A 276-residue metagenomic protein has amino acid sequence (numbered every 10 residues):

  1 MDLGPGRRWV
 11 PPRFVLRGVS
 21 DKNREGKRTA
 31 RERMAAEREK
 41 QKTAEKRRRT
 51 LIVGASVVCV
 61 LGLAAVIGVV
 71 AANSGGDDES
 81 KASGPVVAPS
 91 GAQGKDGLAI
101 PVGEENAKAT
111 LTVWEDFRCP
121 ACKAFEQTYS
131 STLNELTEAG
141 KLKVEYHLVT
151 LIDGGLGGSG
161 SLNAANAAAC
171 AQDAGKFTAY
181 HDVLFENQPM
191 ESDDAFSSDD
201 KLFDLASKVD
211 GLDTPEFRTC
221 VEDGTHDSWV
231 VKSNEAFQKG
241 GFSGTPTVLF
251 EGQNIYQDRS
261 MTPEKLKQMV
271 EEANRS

Functional and structural regions predicted by a protein language model:
P12-I52, C59-A64, G68-A72, L205-S276: C-terminal cap of thioredoxin/glutaredoxin-like
A65-V87: C-terminal region of N-terminal signal peptides and the immediate post-cleavage residues of exported proteins
G91-K108: A short beta-strand-turn-helix
P101, T110-V113, K143-H147, T247-L249 (+1 more regions): Soluble periplasmic/extracytoplasmic beta-strand elements of cell-envelope proteins
A107, F117, K123-K201, S207: Structural alpha/beta surface segment adjacent to cysteine/selenocysteine redox centers across thiol/disulfide enzymes
V113-D116, F242: Processing junctions and N-termini across compartments
